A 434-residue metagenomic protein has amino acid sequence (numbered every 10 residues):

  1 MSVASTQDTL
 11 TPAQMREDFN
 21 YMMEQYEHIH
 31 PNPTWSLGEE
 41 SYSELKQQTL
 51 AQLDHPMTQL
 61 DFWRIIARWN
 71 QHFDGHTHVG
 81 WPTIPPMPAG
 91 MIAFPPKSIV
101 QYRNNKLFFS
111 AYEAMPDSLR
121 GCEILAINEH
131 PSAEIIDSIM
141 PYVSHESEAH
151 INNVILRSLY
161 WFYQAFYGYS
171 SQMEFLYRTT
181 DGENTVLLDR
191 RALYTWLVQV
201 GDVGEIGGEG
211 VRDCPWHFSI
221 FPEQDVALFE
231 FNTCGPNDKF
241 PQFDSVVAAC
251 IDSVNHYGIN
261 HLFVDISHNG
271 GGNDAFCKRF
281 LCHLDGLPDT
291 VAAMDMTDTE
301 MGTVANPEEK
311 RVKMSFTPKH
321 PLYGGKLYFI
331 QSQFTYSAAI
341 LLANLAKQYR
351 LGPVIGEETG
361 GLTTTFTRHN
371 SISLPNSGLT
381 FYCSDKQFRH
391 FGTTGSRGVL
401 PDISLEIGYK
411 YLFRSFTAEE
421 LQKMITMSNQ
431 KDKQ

Functional and structural regions predicted by a protein language model:
V3-H261, H268-G270, G286, T290-A292 (+2 more regions): Flexible, low-complexity junctional segments that flank or bridge functional domains
T9-M23, E183, P215-Q434: C-terminal "post-core" interaction segments
